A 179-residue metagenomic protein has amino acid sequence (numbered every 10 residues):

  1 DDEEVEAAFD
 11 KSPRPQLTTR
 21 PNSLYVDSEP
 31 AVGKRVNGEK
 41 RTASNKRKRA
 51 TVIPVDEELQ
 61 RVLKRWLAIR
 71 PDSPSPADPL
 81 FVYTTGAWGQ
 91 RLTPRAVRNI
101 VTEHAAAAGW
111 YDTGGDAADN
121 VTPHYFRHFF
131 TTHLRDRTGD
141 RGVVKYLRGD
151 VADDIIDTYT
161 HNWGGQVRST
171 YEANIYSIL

Functional and structural regions predicted by a protein language model:
D2-A87: Basic, alpha-helical nucleic-acid-contacting "clamp/cap" segments
T42-S44, E58, L92-N99, Y125: A generic alpha-helix signature
R65-I69, R137, N162: Residue-level signal for well-ordered alpha-helical positions
R65-W66, V101, F130, Y159: Conserved hydrophobic/aromatic "anchor" residues that stabilize well-ordered secondary structure elements
P71-T113: Glycine/small-residue-rich hydrophobic helix-like segments
L80, Y125, I155-T158: Conserved beta-strand positions that form and line the central face of beta-propeller blades
R98-Y146, D150-D153: Short, basic (Lys/Arg/His-rich) helix/loop patches that form interaction surfaces in the mid-to-C-terminal regions
R148-L179: Catalytic-site neighborhood detector that most strongly recognizes the C-terminal catalytic loop/helix of tyrosine
